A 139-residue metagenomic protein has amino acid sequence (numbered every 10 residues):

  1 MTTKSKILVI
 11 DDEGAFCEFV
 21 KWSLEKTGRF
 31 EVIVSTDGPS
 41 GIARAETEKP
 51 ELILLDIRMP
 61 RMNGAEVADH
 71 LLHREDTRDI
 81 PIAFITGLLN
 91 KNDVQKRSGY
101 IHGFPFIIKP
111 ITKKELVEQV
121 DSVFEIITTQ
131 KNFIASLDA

Functional and structural regions predicted by a protein language model:
D11, D56, T86: Active-site residues of response regulator receiver
E18-K26: Charged docking surfaces used in two-component/phosphorelay signaling
R29-T36, R44: Short hydrophobic/Thr-rich beta-strand motif most characteristic of the beta2 strand and flanking loop of CheY-like
D37-S40, N63-D69: Acidic catalytic/metal-coordinating carboxylates
E48-L54: Active-site beta3 strand of CheY-like receiver
M59: Receiver (REC) domain active-site loop signature in two-component systems and cognate sites in sensor histidine kinases
E66, R78, L89-I108, K114-D121: Alpha4 helix (beta4-alpha4-beta5 surface) of REC/receiver domains from two-component response regulators
E125-A139: CheY-like receiver
